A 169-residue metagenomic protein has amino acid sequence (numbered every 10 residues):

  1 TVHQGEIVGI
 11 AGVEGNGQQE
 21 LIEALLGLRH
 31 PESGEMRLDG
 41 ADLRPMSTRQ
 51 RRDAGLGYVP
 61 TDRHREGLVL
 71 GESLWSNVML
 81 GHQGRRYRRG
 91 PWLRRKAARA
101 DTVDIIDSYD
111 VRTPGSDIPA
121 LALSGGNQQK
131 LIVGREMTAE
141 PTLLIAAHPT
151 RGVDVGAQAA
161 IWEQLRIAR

Functional and structural regions predicted by a protein language model:
T1-R169: Glycine-rich phosphate-binding loops of nucleotide-dependent enzymes
